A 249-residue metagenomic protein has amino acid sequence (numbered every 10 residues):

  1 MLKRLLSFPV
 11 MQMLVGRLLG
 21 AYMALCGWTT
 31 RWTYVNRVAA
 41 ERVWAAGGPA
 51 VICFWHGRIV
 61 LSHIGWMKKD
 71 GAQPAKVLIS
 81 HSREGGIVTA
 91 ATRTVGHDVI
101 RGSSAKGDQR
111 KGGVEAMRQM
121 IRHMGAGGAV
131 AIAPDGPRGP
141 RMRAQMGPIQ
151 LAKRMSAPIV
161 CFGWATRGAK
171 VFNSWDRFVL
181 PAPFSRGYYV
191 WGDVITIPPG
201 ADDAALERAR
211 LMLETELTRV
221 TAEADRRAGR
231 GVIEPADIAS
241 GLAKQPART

Functional and structural regions predicted by a protein language model:
M1-V35: A transmembrane-helix-recognition feature enriched in membrane-embedded lipid enzymes and envelope glyco-/phospholipid
A24-P49, R58-S62, M67: A short, well-structured juxtamembrane/interface segment
P49-Q109: Catalytic core of membrane glycerolipid acyltransferases/transacylases, capturing the structured, soluble-facing
M117-L151, M155: Catalytic-site beta-strand/loop segments enriched in glycine and acidic/polar residues
M142-D203: A cross-family acyltransferase "interaction/gating" segment
V194, A201-D225, V232: C-terminal functional extensions of proteins
R227-T249: Short, highly charged C-terminal tails/helix-capping segments
